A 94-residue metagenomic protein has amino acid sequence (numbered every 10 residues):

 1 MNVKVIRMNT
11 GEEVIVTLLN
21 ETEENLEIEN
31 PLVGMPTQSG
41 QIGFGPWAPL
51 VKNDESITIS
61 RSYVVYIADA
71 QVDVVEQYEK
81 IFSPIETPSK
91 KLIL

Functional and structural regions predicted by a protein language model:
M1-L94: Conserved RNA-binding domains used in RNP assembly and mRNA/RNA metabolism
